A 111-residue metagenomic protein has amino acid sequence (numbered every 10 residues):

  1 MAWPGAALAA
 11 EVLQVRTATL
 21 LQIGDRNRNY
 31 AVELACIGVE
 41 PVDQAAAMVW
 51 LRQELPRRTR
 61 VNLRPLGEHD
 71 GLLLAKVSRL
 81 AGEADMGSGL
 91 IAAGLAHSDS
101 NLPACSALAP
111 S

Functional and structural regions predicted by a protein language model:
W3-S111: Small beta-barrel nucleic-acid-binding modules, primarily SNase/OB-fold domains and secondarily Tudor-like barrels
